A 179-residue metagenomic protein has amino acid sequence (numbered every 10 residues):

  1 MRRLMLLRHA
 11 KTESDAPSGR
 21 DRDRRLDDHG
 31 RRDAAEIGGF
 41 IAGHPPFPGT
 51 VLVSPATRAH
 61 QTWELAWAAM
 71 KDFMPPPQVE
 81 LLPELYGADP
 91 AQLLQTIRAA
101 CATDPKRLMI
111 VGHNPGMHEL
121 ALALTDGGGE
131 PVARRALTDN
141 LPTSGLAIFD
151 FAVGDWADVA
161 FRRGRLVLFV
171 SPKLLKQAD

Functional and structural regions predicted by a protein language model:
R2-E84, D126-E130, L141, D179: Active-site-proximal alpha-helix that buttresses catalytic centers in soluble enzyme cores
L4, K106-M109, L146: Residue-level preference for the first positions of well-ordered beta-strands
K11, A56-R58, P115, V153 (+1 more regions): Short, glycine/serine-rich, charged loops/turns that create anion-binding and catalytic segments at active sites
A16, L120, V159: Residues that scaffold the ATP/ADP-binding catalytic core of kinase and kinase-like folds
E64-I110: Helix-adjacent hinge/juxtasegments
P105-G127: A glycine-rich beta-strand to alpha-helix segment that forms a phosphate/ribose-binding loop at ligand/cofactor sites
G129-V167: Domain-level recognition of soluble alpha/beta enzyme cores, biased toward histidine phosphatases/phosphomutases
R162-D179: Charged phosphate-binding loop/patch that engages nucleotide di/tri-phosphates or the phosphate backbone of nucleic
